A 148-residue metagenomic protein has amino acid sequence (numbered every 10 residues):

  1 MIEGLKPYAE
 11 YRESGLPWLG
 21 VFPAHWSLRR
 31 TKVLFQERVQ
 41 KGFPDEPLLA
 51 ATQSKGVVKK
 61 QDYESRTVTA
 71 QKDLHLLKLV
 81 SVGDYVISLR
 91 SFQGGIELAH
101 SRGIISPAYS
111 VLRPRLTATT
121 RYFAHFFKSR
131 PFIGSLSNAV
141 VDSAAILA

Functional and structural regions predicted by a protein language model:
I2, R30-K41, S101-R102, L112-A148: Basic, amphipathic alpha-helical recognition segments used for DNA target recognition
A9-F43: Non-catalytic DNA-recognition/assembly elements of restriction-modification systems
A9-S14, L89-R90, G103-S110, S143-A148: A short glycine-rich beta-alpha junction/loop motif
T52-R66: Short, basic/aromatic beta-hairpin or loop at an interaction surface
S65-L74: Short alpha-helix capping/helix-loop boundary micro-motifs
L76-L79: Residue-level "contact hotspot" at macromolecular interaction interfaces
S81-D84: Structural motif
S91-G95: Short, charged beta-turn/beta-strand-edge "cap" motif at the junction between a beta-strand and an adjacent loop
